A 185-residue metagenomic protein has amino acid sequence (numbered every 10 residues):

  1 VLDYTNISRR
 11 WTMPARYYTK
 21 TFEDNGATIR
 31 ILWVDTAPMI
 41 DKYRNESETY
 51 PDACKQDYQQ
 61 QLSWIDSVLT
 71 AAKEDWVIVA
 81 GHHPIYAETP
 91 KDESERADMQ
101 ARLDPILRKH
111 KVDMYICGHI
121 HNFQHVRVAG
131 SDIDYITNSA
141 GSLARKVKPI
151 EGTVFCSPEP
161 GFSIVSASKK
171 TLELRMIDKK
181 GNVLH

Functional and structural regions predicted by a protein language model:
V1-K73, D92-D98, R102-L103, R108-M114 (+2 more regions): Extended active-site neighborhood of metal-dependent phosphoesterases/phosphodiesterases
T36, A80-P84, H119-I120, I177: Short, well-ordered beta-to-alpha junction loops that form the rim of enzyme active sites and present histidine/acidic
A72-T89: Short acidic, glycine-rich surface-loop motifs adjacent to enzyme active sites
I78-A80, I116, I136: Structural detector of well-ordered beta-strand residues that form the stable sheet scaffold of enzyme domains
G181-V183: Residue-level signal for glycine
